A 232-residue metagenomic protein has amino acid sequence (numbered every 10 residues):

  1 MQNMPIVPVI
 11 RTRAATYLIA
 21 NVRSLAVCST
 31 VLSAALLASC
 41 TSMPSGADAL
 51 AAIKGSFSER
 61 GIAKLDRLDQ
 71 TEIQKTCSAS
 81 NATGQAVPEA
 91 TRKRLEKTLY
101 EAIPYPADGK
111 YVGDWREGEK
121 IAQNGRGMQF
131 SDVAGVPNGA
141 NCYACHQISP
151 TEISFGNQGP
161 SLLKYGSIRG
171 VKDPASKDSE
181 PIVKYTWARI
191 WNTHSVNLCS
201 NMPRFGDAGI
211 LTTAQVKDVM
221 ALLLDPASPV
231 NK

Functional and structural regions predicted by a protein language model:
M1-V22: N-terminal secretory signal peptides that target proteins for export/translocation
Q2-V7, L37-M128, R189, L222-K232: Post-cleavage N-terminal segment of exported redox proteins
A26-L37: Bacterial N-terminal signal peptides
A34, T71, V136-G139: Processing junctions and N-termini across compartments
S56-S58, V112-E117, Y143-A144, I148-A214 (+1 more regions): Extracytoplasmic electron-transfer domains, predominantly the class I c-type cytochrome c fold
G125, N138-N141, S149: Short pre-active-site segment immediately N-terminal to redox-active cysteine/selenocysteine motifs in thiol-based
Q129-G135, R204, N231-K232: Surface-exposed patches in mature extracellular/periplasmic domains of secreted proteins
